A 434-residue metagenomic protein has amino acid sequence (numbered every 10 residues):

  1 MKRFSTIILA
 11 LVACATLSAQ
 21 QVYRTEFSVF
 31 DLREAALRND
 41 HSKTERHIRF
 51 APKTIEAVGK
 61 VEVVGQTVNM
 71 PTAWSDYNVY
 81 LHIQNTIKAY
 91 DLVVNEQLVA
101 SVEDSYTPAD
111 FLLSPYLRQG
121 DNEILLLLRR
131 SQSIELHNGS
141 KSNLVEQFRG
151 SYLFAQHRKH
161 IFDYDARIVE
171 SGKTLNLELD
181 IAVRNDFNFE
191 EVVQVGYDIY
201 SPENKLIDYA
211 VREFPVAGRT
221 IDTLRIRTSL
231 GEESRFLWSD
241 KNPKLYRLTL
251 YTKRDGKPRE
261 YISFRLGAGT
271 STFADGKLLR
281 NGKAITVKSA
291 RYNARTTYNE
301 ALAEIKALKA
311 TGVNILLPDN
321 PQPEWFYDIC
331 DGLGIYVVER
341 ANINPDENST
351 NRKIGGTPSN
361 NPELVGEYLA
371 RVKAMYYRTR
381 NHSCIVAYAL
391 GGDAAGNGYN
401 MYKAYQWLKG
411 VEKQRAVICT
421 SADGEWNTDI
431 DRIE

Functional and structural regions predicted by a protein language model:
M1-A10, S18-E324, D328-G332, V386-A387 (+1 more regions): Secreted/periplasmic carbohydrate-active enzymes, especially glycoside hydrolases
I315-E434: Substrate-binding/catalytic cleft of secreted carbohydrate-active enzymes, primarily glycoside hydrolases
